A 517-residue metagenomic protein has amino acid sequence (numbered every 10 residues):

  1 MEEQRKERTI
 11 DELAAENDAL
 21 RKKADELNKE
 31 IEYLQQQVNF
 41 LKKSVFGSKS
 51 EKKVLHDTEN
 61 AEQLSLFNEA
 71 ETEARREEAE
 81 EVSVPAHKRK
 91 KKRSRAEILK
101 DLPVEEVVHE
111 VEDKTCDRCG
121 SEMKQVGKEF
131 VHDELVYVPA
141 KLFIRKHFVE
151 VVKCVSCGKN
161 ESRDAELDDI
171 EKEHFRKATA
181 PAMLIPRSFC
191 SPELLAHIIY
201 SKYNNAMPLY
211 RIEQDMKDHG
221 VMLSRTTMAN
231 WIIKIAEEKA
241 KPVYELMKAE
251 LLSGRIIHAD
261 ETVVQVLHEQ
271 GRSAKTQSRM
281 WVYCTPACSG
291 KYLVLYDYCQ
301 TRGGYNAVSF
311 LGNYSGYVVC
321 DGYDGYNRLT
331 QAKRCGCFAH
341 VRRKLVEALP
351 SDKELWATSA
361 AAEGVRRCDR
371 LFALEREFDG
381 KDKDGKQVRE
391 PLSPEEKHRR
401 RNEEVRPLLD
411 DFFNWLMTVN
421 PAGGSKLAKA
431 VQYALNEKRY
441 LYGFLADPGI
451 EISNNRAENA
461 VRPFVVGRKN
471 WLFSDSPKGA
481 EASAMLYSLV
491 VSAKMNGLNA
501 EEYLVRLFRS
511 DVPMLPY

Functional and structural regions predicted by a protein language model:
M1-F189, A229, H258-A259, E404 (+1 more regions): Short, flexible loop/hinge motifs at secondary-structure junctions
M1-K6, D113, V151-K153, K159-Y517: Catalytic center-proximal scaffold of phosphoryl-transfer enzymes
